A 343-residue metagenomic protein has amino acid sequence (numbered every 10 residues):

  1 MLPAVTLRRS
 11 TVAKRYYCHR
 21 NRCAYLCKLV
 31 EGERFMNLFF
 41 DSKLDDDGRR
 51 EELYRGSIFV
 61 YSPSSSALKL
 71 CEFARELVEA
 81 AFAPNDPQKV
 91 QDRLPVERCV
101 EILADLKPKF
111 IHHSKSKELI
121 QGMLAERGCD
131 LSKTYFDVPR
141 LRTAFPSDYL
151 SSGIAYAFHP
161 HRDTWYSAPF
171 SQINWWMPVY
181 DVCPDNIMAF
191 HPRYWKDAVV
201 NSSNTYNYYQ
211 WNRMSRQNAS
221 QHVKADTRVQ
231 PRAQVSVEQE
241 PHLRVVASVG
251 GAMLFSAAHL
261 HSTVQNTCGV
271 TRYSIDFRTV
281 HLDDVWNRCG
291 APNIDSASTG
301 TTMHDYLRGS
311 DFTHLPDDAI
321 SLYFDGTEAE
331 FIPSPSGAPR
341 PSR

Functional and structural regions predicted by a protein language model:
M1, V5-G128, I320-R343: N-terminal auxiliary "cap/dimerization" subdomain that precedes the catalytic jelly-roll/cupin core of mononuclear
E52-Y54, S62-F82, V246-L254, A258-L260 (+3 more regions): Elongated scaffolding segments in large macromolecular assemblies, built predominantly from amphipathic alpha-helices
S66, P146-D148, D181-C183, W195 (+2 more regions): Short, solvent-exposed loop/turn segments at secondary-structure junctions
G122-A189: Conserved double-stranded beta-helix
S151-Y156, S171-Q172, D185-R193, V199-N204 (+2 more regions): A short secondary-structure junction signal
P160-T164, Q239-L243, S262: Short secondary-structure capping micro-motifs at structural edges
D185-S256: Double-stranded beta-helix
H259-R343: Non-heme Fe(II)/2-oxoglutarate
